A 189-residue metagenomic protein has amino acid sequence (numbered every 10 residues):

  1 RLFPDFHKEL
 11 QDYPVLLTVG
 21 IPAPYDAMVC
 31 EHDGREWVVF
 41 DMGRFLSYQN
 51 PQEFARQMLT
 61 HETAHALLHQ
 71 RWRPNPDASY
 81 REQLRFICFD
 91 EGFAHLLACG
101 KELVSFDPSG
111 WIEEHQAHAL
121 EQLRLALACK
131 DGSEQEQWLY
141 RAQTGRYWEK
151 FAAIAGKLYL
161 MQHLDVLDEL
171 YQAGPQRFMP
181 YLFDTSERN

Functional and structural regions predicted by a protein language model:
R1-W37, Y48, Q52-E53: Auxiliary, metal-adjacent structural segments of Zn-dependent hydrolase domains
L2-F3, Q70-A128: Post-HExxH zinc-binding segment in Zn-dependent metallohydrolases
P4-L16, F106-W111, L167-G174: Surface-exposed patches in mature extracellular/periplasmic domains of secreted proteins
D33-G34, A64, L68-W72: Extended, well-ordered protein cores
M42-L59: Short pre-active-site segment immediately N-terminal to the catalytic Zn-binding motif
F54, M58, F89-L96, A155-Y159 (+1 more regions): Extracytoplasmic/secreted proteins, especially bacterial periplasmic and envelope-associated proteins
L59, T63-L68, F93: Active-site His/Glu-centered metal-binding helix of metallohydrolases
W111-N189: Pan-zinc metallopeptidase signature
